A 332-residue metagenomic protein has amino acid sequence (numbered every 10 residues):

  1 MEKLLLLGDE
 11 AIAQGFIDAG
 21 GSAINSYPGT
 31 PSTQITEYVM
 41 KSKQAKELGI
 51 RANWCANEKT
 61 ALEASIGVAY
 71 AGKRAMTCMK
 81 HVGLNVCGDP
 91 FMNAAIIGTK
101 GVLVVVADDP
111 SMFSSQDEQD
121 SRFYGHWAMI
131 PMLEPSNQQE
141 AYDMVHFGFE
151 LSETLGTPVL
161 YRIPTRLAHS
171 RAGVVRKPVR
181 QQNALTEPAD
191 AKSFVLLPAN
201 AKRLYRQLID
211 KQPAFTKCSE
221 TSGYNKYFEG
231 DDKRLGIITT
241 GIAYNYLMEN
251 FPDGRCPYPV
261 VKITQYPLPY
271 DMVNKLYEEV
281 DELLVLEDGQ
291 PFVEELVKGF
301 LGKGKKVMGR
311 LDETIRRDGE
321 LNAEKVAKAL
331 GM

Functional and structural regions predicted by a protein language model:
M1-D9, A13, A19, P135-M332: Flexible, low-complexity linker and terminal segments
M1-Q138, R166, G230, P257 (+2 more regions): Thiamine diphosphate
